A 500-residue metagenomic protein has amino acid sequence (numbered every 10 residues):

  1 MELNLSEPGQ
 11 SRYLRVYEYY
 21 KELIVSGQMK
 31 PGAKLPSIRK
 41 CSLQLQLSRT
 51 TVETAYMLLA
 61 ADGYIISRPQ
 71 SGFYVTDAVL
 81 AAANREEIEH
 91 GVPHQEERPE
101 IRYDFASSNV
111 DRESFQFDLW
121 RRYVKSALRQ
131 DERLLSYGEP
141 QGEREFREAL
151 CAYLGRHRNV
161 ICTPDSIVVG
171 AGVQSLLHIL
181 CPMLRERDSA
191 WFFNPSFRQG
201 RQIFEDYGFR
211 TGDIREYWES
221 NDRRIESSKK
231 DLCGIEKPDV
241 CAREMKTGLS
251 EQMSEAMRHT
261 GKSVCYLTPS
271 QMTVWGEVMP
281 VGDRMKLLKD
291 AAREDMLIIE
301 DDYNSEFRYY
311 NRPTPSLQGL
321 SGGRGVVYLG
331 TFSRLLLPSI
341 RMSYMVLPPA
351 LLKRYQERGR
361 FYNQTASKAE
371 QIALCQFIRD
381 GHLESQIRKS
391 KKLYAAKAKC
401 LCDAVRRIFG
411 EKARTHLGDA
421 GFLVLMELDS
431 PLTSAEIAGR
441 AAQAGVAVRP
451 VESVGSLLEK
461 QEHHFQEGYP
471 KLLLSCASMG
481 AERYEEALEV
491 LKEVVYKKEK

Functional and structural regions predicted by a protein language model:
M1-K125, E132-L135, E148, G234-K237 (+14 more regions): N-terminal basic, amphipathic alpha-helical segments
L47, Y64, F209, M296 (+1 more regions): Short glycine/serine/threonine/alanine-rich loop segments
I66-R68, C162, V448: Short beta-strand "wing" residues that participate in macromolecule-binding interfaces
Q70, G319-R354: Active-site PLP attachment segment
L134-E294, I299, S305-F307, R312-R324 (+2 more regions): Conserved core of the PLP fold type I
P195-R198, E452-S456: Short, polar loop motifs at secondary-structure junctions
